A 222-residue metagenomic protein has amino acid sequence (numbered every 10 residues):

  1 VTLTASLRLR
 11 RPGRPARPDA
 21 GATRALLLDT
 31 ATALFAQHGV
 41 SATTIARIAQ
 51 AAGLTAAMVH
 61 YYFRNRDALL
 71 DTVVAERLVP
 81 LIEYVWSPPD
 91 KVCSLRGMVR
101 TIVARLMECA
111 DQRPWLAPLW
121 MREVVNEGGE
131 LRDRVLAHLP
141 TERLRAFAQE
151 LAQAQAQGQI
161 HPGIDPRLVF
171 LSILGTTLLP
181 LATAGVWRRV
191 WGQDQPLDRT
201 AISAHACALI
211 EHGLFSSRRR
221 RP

Functional and structural regions predicted by a protein language model:
V1-P12, R105-Q112, T141-Q157, S172-P222: C-terminal peripheral helix-coil segments that are non-catalytic and often amphipathic
L26, T30, L34-A68, T72: Helix-turn-helix
Q37-S41, V92, R113, Q157: Short coil/turn segments at alpha/beta junctions that flank glycine-rich nucleotide-binding fingerprints
L70, D111-R134, T183-R189: Amphipathic alpha-helical segments used for helix-helix packing
T72, E83-P118, P166-F170, T200-S203: Hydrophobic alpha-helical connector segments
A75-P80: Short, basic, alpha-helical segments at the C-terminal edge of helix-turn-helix-like DNA-binding modules
